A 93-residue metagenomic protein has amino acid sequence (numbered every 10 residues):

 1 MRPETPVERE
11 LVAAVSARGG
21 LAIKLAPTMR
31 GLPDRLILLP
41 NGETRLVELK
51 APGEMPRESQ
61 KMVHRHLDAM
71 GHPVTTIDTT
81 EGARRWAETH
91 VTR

Functional and structural regions predicted by a protein language model:
M1-R93: Catalytic phosphate/metal-binding cores of nucleic-acid and nucleotide-processing enzymes, i.e., regions that mediate
